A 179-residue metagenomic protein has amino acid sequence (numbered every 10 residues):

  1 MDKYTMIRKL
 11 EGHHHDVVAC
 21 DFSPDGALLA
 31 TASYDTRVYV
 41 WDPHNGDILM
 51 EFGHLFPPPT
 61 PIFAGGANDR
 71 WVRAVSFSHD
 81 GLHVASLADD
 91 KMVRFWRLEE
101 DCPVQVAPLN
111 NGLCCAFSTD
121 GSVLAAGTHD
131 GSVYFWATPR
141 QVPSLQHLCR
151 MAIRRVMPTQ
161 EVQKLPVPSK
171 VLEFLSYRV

Functional and structural regions predicted by a protein language model:
M1, V38-W41, V93-R97, V133-T138: WD40-repeat beta-propellers
T5-R8, L49-M50, P103-Q105: A structural motif specific to WD40 beta-propellers
E11-V17, H54-V72, A107-G112: WD40/WD-repeat beta-propeller blade N-cap
A32-D35, L87-D90, G127-H129: Conserved strand-to-loop turn within each blade of WD40 beta-propeller repeats
D120-V179: Cullin-RING E3 adaptor/co-adaptor recruitment helices
